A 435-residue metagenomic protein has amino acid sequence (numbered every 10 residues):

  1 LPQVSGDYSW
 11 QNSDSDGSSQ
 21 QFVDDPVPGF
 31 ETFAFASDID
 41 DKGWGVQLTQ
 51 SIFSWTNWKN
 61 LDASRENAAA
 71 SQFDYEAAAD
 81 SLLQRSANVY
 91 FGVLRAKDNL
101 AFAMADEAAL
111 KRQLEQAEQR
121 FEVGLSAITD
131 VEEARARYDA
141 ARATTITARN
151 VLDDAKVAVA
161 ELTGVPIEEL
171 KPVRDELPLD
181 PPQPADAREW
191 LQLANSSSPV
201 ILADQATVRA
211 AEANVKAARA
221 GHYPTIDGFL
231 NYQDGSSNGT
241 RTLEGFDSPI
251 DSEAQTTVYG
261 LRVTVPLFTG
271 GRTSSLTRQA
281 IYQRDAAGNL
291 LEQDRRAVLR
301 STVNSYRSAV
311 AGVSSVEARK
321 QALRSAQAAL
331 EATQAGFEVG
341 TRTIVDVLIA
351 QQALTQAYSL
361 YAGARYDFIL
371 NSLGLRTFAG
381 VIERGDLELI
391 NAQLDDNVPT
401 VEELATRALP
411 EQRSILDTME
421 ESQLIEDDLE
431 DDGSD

Functional and structural regions predicted by a protein language model:
L1-Q3, D38, G45-A63, F73-D80 (+7 more regions): A glycine-/polar-enriched beta->alpha junction
W10-D14, I52, Y232-S236, V265-T269 (+1 more regions): Transmembrane beta-strands of outer-membrane beta-barrel pores
G17-V23, E133, P172-R174, N238-G245 (+1 more regions): Outer-membrane beta-barrel translocator domains and adjoining extracellular loop/strand segments of Gram-negative
P26-T32, T242-D247: Extracytoplasmic loops and strand-loop junctions of Gram-negative outer membrane beta-barrel proteins
G45-Q47, Y90, L191, G260-R262 (+1 more regions): Membrane-embedded beta-strand positions in outer-membrane beta-barrel channels/transporters
R65, I128-R137, R278, I344-Q352: Short, charged, amphipathic alpha-helical segments
S81-S196, S308, G312, A332-A335 (+4 more regions): Periplasmic alpha-helical coiled-coil/stalk elements that build and connect Gram-negative outer-membrane
A362-D435: Acidic, low-complexity, intrinsically disordered peripheral segments
